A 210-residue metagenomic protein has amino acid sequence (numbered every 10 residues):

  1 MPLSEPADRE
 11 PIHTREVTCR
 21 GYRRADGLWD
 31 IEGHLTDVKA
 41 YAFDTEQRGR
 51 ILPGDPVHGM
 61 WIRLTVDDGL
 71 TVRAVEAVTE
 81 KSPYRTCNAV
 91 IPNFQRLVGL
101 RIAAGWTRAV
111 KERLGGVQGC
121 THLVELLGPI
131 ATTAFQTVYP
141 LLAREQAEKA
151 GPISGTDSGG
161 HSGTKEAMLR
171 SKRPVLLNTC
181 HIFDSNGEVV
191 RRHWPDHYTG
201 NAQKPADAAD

Functional and structural regions predicted by a protein language model:
M1-S4, A209-D210: Basic/polar N-terminal segments that are highly enriched at the extreme N-terminus, encompassing both cleavable
S4-I31, T36-T45: N-terminal intrinsically disordered, cationic/polar leader segments that include organellar targeting peptides
L35, K39-D210: Active-site- and interface-proximal helix/loop "cap" or "latch" segments in soluble metabolic and energy-transducing
